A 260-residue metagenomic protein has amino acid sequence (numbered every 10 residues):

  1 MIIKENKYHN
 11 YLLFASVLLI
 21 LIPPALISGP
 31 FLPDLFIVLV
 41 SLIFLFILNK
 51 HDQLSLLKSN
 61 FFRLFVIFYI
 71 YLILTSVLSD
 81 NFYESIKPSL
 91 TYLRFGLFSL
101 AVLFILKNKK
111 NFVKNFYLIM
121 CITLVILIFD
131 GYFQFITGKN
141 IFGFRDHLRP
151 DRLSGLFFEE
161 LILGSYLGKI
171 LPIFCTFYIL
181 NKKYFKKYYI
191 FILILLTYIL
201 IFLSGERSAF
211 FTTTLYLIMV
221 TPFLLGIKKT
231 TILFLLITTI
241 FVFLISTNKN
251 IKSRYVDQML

Functional and structural regions predicted by a protein language model:
M1-K87, F104-C121, F177-Y188, T230-I232: Transmembrane signal-anchor hairpin modules in multi-pass inner-membrane enzymes, especially those that act on
V17, I22-P23, I73, L97 (+3 more regions): Alpha-helical transmembrane segments of multi-pass inner-membrane proteins
S28-K50, S89-A101, L163-F174, F210-I218: Membrane-embedded alpha-helical segments of multi-pass membrane proteins, especially the transmembrane helices
P30, K87-L90, I126, G155: Residue-level recognition of hydrophobic positions within alpha-helical transmembrane segments
L54-F61, L106, T137-G143, I232-I237 (+1 more regions): A cytosolic-side transmembrane-helix exit/cap motif
E84-T91, H147, D151-R152: Non-cytosolic membrane-interface motifs at loop->transmembrane helix junctions
Y92, I119, L217, R254 (+1 more regions): Short acidic/histidine-centered micro-motifs embedded in hydrophobic/aromatic stretches that mark compact functional
D151-R152, L244-L260: Flexible juxtamembrane loops connecting transmembrane helices in multi-pass membrane enzymes that build or modify
